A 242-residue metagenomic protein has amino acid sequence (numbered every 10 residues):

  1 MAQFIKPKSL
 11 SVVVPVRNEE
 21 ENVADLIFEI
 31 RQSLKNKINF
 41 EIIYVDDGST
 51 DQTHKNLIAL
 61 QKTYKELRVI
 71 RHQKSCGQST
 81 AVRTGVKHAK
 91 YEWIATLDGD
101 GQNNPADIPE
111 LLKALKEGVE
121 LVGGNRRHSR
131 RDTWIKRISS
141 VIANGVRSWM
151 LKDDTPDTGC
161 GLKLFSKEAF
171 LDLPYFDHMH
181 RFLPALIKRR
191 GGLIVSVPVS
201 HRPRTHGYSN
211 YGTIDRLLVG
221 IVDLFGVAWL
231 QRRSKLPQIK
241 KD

Functional and structural regions predicted by a protein language model:
M1-R131, E168, D172, A185-K188 (+2 more regions): Structured catalytic core of nucleotide-sugar glycosyltransferases
M1-S9, M150-D153, F176-D242: Hydrophobic helical membrane-anchoring modules
Q3, V23, T53, N104 (+5 more regions): Alpha-helix N-cap/helix-start motif
S49, Q78, N104, I138-I142 (+2 more regions): Helical mechanochemical/support elements of P-loop NTPase systems and associated helical scaffolds
K87, K136, K163, H180-R181: Residues that recognize and position ribonucleotide moieties
D98, R126, L162, D177 (+1 more regions): Residues that line or immediately flank small-molecule/substrate-binding pockets and catalytic motifs
K116-L164, A169-L171, V222-W229: Short, flexible, basic/aromatic active-site loop/helix in glycosyltransferases
